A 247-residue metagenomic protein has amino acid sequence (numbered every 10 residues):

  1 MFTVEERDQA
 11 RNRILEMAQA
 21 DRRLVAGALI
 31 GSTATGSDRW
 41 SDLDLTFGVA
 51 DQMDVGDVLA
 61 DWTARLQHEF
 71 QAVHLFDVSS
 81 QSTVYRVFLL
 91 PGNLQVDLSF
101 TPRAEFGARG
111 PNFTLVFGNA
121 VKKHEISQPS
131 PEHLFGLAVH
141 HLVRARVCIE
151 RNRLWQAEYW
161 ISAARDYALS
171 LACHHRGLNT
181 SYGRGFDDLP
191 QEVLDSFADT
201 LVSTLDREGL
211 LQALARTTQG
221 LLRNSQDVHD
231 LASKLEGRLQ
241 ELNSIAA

Functional and structural regions predicted by a protein language model:
M1-R22, I30-W40, F47-L98: Metal-dependent nucleotidyltransferase catalytic core
R39-S41, R109-P111, F186: Short aromatic-enriched loop/helix-cap "lid" or pocket-rim segments at secondary-structure transitions that line
T63-R65, G118, C173-H174: Juxtamembrane helix-loop transition sites at the ends of transmembrane segments in multi-pass membrane proteins
L94-T101, G107-R109: Short, positively charged
A104-H133: A short, charged helix-loop
K122-A247: Conserved nucleotidyltransferase catalytic core and NTase-mimicking acidic/glycine-rich helix/loop elements in nucleic
